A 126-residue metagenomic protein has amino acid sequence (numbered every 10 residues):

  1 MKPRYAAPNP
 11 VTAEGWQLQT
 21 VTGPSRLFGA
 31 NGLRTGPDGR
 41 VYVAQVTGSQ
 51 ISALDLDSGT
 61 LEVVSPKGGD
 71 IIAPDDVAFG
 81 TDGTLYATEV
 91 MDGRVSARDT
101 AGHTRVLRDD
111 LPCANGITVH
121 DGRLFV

Functional and structural regions predicted by a protein language model:
M1: Conserved small-residue motifs centered on glycine
Y5-R26: A short helix->beta-strand "capping" segment at the edge of beta-propeller domains
Q17-P24, T60-K67, H103-R108: A short beta-strand motif characteristic of beta-propeller blades
P24-V41, G68-L85, R94, R108-V126: Beta-rich, blade/repeat-based domains predominating in secreted/periplasmic proteins but also intracellular
F28, T47-Q50, G59: Short active-site-proximal "capping" loops at secondary-structure junctions
V46, V90: Short loop/turn segments immediately following the C-termini of beta-strands
S49-S52, G93-V95: Structural signal for beta-propeller blades
D55-G59, R98-H103: Short loop/turn segments that connect beta-strands within beta-propeller blades
